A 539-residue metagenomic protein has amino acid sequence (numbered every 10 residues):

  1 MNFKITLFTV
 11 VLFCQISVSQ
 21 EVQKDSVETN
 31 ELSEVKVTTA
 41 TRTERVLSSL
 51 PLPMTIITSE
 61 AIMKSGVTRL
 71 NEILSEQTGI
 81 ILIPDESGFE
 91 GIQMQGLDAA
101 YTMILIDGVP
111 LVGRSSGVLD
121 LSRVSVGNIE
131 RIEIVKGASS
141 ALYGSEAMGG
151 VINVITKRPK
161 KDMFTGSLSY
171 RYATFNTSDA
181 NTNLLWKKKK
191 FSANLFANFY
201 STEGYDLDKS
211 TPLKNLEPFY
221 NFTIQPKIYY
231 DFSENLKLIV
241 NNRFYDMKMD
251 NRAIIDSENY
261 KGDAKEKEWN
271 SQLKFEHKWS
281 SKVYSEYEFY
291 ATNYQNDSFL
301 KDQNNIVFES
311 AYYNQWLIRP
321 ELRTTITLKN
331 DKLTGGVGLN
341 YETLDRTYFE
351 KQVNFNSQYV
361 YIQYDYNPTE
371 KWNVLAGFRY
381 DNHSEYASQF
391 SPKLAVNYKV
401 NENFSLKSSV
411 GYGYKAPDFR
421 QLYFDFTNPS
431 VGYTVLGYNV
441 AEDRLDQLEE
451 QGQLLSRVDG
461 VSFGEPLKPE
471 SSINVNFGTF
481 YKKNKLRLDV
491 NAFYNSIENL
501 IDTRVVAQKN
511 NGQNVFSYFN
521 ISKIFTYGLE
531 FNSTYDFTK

Functional and structural regions predicted by a protein language model:
E21-M63, A99: Short, acidic, small-residue-rich periplasmic hinge/interaction motif at the N-terminus of Gram-negative outer-membrane
N71-P110, E130: Extracytoplasmic beta-strand/coil segments of soluble accessory domains associated with Gram-negative outer-membrane
Q93, V109-K136: Short acidic/polar hinge/loop motifs at secondary-structure boundaries that mediate gating or recognition
R123-S167: A beta-strand signature from Gram-negative outer-membrane beta-barrel systems, especially the internal plug domain
A141, N153, K161-M163, R171 (+2 more regions): Periplasmic-side early beta-strands and strand-to-turn transitions of outer-membrane beta-barrels
L216-Y341: Outer-membrane beta-barrel domain signature, strongest for Gram-negative TonB-dependent receptors and also present
Q225, E309-R323, Y359-Y361, G464-K468 (+2 more regions): Outer membrane beta-barrel strand-and-loop segments of large Gram-negative receptors, especially TonB-dependent
E350-K351, S384-Q389, N403-N474, Y494-F516: Surface-exposed extracellular loop regions of Gram-negative outer-membrane beta-barrel proteins, predominantly
